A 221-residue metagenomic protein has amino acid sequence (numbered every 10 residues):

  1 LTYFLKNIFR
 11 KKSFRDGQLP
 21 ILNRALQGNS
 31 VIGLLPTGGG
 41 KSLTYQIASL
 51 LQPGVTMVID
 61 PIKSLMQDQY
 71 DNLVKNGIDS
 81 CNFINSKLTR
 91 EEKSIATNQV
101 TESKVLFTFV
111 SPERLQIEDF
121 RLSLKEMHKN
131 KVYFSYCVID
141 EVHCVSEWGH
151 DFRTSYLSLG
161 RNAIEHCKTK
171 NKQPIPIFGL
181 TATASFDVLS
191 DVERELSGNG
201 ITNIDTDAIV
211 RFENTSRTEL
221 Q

Functional and structural regions predicted by a protein language model:
L1-P36: Conserved pre-motif I regulatory segment
Q27-G33, G54-T56, K104-L106, Q173-P176: Pre-Walker A (Motif I) flank of P-loop NTPase domains
G28-I47, I59-D60, F178-T181: Walker A/P-loop
G33, G40-L50, M66, S155 (+1 more regions): Motif I (Walker A/P-loop) of helicase-class P-loop NTPases
S42-L43, P53-G77, C81-E92, S111-Q116 (+1 more regions): Conserved Walker A/P-loop ATP-binding site and its immediately adjacent core in helicase/helicase-like ATPase domains
Q46, L88-Y136, C144-H150: Conserved helix/coil segment N-terminal to the catalytic DExD/H
G77-L88, I201-E213: Conserved RecA-like helicase motor-core motifs
E126, V132-Y136, H143-F212: Post-DEXD/H (motif II) to motif III coupling segment of the RecA-like Helicase ATP-binding lobe
